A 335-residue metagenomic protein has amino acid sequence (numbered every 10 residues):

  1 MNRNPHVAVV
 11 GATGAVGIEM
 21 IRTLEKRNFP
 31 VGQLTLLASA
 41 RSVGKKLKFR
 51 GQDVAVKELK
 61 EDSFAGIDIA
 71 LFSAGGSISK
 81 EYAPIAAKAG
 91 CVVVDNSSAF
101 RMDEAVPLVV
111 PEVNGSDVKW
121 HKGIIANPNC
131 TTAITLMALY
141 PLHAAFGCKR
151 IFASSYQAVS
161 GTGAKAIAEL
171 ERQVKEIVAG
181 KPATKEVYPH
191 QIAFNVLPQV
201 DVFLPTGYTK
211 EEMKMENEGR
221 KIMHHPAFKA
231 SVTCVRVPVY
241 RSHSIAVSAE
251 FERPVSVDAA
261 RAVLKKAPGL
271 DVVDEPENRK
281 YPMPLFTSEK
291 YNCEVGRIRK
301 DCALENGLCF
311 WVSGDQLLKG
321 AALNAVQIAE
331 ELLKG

Functional and structural regions predicted by a protein language model:
M1-I192, A227-K229, R253, A262 (+5 more regions): N-terminal Rossmann-like NAD(P) cofactor-binding subdomain of oxidoreductases, focused on the glycine-rich
G123-I134, G207-E216, G320-N324: A glycine-rich, Thr/Ser-enriched phosphate-binding loop motif common to dinucleotide/cofactor-binding enzymes
A193-Y240: Oxyanion-binding "anion nests"
V235-P238, G314-K319: Glycine-rich phosphate/pyrophosphate-binding beta-alpha loops
R241-A246: Conserved glycine-rich beta-strand-loop-beta hairpin in the small C-terminal domain of fold type I
S248-E250: Short hydrophobic/aromatic beta-strand micro-patches that form the beta-sheet surface supporting nucleotide- or nucleic
A259, L264-D274: A common structural junction motif
S288-K290: Helix-rich interaction surfaces within compact, conserved domain-sized segments that mediate assembly or partner
